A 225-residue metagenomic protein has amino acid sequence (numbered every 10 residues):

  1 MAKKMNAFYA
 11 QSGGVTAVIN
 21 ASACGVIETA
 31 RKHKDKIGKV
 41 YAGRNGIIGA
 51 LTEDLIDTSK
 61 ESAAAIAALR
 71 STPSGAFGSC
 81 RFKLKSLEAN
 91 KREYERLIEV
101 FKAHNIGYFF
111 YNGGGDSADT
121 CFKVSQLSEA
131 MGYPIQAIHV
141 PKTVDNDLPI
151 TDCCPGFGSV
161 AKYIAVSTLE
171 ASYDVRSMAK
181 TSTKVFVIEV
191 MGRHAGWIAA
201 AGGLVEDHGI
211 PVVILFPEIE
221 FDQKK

Functional and structural regions predicted by a protein language model:
A2-A7, D35-G38, S71-S74, H104-Y108 (+4 more regions): Short coil/turn connectors at secondary-structure junctions
A2-D54: N-terminal phosphate-binding or glycine-rich loops at protein starts, especially the Walker A/P-loop of NTPases
N6-T16, A76-R81, G107-G113, V185-V190: Short glycine-rich or small-residue beta-strand-to-loop segments that form or flank ligand, phosphate, metal/Fe-S
S12-G14, G43-I48, R81-F82, G114-G115 (+2 more regions): Short, ordered loop/turn segments at secondary-structure junctions
T16-V26, A50-L51, R92-E95, G115-K123 (+3 more regions): Short glycine/serine/threonine-rich phosphate/pyrophosphate-binding segments that cradle anionic phosphate groups
I27-K34, R44, I48-L51, R70-P73 (+7 more regions): Structural signal for hydrophobic packing residues in well-ordered secondary-structure cores of soluble enzyme domains
E53-G107, D116-S117, V144, P155-G156 (+2 more regions): Glycine-rich oxoanion-binding loops at beta->alpha junctions
V100, Y111-G113, C121-K123, L127-P134 (+2 more regions): Accessory alpha-helical/coil subdomains and C-terminal extensions that flank or cap enzyme catalytic cores
